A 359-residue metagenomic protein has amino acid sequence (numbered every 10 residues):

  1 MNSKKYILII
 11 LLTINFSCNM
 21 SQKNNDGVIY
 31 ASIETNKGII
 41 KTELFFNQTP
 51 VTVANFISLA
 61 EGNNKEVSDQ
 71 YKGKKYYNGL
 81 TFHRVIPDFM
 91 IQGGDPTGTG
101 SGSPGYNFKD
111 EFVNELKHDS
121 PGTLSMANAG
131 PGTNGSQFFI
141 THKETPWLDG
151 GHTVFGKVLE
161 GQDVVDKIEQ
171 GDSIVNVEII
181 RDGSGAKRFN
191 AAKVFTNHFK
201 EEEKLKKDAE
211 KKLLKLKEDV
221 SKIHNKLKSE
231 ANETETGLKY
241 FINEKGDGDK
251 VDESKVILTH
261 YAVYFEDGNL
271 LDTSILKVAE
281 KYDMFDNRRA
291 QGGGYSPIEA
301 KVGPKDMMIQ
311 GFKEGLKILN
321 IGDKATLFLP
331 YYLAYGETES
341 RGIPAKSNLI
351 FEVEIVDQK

Functional and structural regions predicted by a protein language model:
M1-V28: Bacterial Sec-dependent N-terminal signal peptides
C18-K359: Cross-family detector of peptidyl-prolyl cis-trans isomerase
